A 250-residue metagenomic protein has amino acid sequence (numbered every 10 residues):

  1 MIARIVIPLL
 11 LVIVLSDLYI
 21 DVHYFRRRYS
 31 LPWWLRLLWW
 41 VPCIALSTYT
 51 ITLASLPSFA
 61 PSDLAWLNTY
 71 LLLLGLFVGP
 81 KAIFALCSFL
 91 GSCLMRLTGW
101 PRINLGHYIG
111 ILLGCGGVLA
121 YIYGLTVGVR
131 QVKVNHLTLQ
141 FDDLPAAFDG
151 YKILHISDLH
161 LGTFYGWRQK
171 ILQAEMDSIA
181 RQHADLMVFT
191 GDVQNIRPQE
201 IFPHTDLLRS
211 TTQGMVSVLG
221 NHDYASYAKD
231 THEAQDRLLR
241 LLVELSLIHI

Functional and structural regions predicted by a protein language model:
M1-L10, T98-N104, V134-N135, L161-W167 (+2 more regions): Short N-terminal secondary-structure initiator segments
M1-R130: Non-catalytic terminal accessory segments
L9, I13-S16, P80-F84, L97-P101 (+10 more regions): Aromatic-enriched hydrophobic runs in primary sequence
D63-L67, R96-L113, I122-S157, L161-D177 (+1 more regions): N-terminal signal-anchor transmembrane helix
N68, N104, N135, N195 (+2 more regions): Detector for Asparagine
A146-I248: Soluble catalytic domains of enzymes that build or remodel membrane lipids, polysaccharides, and related
